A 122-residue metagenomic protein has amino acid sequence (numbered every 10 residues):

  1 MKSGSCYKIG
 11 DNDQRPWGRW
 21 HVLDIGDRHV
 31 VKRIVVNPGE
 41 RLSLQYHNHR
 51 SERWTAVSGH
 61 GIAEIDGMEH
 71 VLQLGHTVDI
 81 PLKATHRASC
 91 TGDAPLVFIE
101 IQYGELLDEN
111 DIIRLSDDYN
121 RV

Functional and structural regions predicted by a protein language model:
M1-P16, R87, T91-V122: Double-stranded beta-helix
M1-S3, R28, V36-P38, T77-D79: Extended recognition/assembly regions associated with phosphoester-bond processing machinery
I9-S51: A short glycine-rich, His/Asp/Glu-containing loop-to-beta-strand
E40, H49-R50, M68, A84-T85 (+1 more regions): A generic "binding-loop/recognition-motif" signal
S43-Q45, A63-E64, I80, H86-G92 (+1 more regions): Short beta-strand His + acidic residue motifs that chelate non-heme Fe in jelly-roll/DSBH and cupin folds
H49-I62, D66-G67: Glycine- and acidic-residue-biased ligand/ion/polar-headgroup-sensing regions
G67-T85: Short acidic-glycine-tyrosine-enriched beta hairpin
